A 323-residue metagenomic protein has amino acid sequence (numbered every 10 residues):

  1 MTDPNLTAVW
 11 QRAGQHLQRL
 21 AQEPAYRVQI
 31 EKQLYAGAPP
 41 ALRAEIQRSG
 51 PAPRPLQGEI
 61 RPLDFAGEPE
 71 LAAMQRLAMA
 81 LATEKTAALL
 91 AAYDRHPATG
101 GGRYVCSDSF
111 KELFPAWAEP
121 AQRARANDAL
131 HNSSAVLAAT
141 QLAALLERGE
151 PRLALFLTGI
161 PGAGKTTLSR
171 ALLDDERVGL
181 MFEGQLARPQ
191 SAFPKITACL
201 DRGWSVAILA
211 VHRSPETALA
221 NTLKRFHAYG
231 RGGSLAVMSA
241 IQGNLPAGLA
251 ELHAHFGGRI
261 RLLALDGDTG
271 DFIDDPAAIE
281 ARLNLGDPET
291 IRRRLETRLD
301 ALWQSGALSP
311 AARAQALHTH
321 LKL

Functional and structural regions predicted by a protein language model:
M1-L323: Glycine-rich phosphate-binding loop of ATP-dependent small-molecule kinases
